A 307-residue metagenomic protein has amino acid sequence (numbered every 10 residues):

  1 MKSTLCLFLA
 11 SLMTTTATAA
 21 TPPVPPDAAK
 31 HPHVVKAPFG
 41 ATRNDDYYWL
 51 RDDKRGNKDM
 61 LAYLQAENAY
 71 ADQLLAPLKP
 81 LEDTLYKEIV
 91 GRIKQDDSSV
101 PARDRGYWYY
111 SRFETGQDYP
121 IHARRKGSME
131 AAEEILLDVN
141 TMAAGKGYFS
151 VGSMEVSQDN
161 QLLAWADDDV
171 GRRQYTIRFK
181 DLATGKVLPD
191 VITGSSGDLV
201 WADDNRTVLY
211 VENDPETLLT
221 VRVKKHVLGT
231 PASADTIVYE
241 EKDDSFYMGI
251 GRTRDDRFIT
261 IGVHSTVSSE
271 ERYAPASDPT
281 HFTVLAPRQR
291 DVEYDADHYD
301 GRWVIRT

Functional and structural regions predicted by a protein language model:
M1-C6: Bacterial N-terminal signal peptides that target proteins for export
L7-M13, A19-T307: Beta-propeller folds
